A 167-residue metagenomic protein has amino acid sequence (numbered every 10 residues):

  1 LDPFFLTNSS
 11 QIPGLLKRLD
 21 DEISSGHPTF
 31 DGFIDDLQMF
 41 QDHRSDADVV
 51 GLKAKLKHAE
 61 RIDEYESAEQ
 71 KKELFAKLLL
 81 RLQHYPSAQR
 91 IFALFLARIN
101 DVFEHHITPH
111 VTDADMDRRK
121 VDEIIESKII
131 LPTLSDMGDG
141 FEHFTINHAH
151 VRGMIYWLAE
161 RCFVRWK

Functional and structural regions predicted by a protein language model:
L1-K17: Long, low-complexity intrinsically disordered regions enriched in small/polar and proline/glycine residues
I12-K167: Long, low-complexity, intrinsically disordered terminal regions
